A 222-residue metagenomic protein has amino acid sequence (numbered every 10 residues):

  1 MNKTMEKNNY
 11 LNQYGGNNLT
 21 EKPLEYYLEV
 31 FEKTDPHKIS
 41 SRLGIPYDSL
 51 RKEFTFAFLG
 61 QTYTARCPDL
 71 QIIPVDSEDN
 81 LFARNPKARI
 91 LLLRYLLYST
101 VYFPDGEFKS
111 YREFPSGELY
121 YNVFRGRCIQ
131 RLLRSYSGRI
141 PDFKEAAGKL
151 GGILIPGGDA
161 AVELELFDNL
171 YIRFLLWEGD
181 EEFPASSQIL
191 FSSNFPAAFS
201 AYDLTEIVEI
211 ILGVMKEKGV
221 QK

Functional and structural regions predicted by a protein language model:
N2-K52, A88-L91, Y95-L150: Short Lys/Arg-enriched alpha/beta "domain-start" segment
G16, L81, L132-S135, E163 (+1 more regions): Generic alpha-helical structural element
S40-P68, I153-E178: Amphipathic, interaction-prone secondary-structure segments
Q61-I90, W177-Y202: Intrinsically disordered, low-complexity regulatory segments enriched in Ser/Thr/Pro and charged residues
Y63, E118-L132, L154-G158, P196-S200 (+1 more regions): Domain-length accessory/inserted modules outside core catalytic folds
L81-E107, L190-K222: Ampiphathic alpha-helical segments that act as solvent-exposed interaction surfaces
R134-A197: Conserved binding-pocket/active-site segment within a compact domain
